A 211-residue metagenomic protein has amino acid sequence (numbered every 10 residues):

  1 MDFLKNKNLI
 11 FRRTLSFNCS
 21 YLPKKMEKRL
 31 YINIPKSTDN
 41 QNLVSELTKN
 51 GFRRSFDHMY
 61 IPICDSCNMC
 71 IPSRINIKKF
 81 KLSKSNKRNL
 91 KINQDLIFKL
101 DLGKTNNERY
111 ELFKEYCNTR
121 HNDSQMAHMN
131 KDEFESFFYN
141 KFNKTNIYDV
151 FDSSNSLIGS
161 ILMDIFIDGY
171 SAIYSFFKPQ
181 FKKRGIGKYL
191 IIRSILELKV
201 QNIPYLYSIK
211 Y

Functional and structural regions predicted by a protein language model:
M1-K104, V200, P204-Y211: Terminal substrate-recognition subdomain of acyl/acetyltransferases
R53-C67, S73-K183, I192, E197: A conserved beta-strand-loop-helix scaffold within acyl/acetyltransferase catalytic domains
K188-P204: Metal-dependent nuclease catalytic cores in nucleic-acid-processing enzymes, especially RNase H-like/related
